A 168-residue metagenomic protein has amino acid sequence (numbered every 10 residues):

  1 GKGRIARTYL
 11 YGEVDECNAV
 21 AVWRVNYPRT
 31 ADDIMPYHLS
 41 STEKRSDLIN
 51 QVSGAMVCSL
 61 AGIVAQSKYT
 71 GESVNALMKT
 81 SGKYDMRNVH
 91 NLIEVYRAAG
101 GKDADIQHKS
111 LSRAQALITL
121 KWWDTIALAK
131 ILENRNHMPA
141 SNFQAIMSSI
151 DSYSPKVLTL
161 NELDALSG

Functional and structural regions predicted by a protein language model:
G1-G168: Soluble catalytic regions of large protease machineries
